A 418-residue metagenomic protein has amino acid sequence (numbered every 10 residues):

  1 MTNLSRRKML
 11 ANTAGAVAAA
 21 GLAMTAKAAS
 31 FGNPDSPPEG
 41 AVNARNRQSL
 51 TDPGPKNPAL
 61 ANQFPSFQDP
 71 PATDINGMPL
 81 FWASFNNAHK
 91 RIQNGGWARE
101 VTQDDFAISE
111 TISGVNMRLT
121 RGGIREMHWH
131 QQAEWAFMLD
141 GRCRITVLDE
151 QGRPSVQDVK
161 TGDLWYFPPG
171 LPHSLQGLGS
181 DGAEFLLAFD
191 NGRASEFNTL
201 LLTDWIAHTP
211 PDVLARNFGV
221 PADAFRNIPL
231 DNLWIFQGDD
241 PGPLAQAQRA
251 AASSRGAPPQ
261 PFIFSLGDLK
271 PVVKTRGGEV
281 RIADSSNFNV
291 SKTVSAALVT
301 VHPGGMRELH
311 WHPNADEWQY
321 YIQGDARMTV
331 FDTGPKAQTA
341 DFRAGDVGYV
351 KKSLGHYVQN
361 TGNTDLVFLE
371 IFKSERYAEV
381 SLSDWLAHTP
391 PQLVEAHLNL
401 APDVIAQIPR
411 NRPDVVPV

Functional and structural regions predicted by a protein language model:
M1-V17: N-terminal secretory signal peptides and thylakoid transit peptides that target proteins across membranes
A29-I112, A215-L298, H302, E308 (+2 more regions): A short, N-terminal "cap"/entry segment at the start of jelly-roll beta-barrel domains of the cupin/DSBH fold
E100, V115-H130, A297-H312: Conserved short histidine dyad/triad with adjacent acidic residue
G123-E126, R144, L164-W165, P169-S174 (+4 more regions): Histidine-centered metal-chelating micro-motifs
E126, W135-M138, R144-V147, V156 (+2 more regions): Mobile, glycine-rich extracellular loop/lid and propeptide segments that shape or gate substrate/ligand access
Q131-E150, H312-T333: Glycine- and acidic-residue-biased ligand/ion/polar-headgroup-sensing regions
E150-Y166, T333-V350: Short acidic-glycine-tyrosine-enriched beta hairpin
P169-S195, K352-A378: Ligand-binding loop in jelly-roll beta-barrel domains
